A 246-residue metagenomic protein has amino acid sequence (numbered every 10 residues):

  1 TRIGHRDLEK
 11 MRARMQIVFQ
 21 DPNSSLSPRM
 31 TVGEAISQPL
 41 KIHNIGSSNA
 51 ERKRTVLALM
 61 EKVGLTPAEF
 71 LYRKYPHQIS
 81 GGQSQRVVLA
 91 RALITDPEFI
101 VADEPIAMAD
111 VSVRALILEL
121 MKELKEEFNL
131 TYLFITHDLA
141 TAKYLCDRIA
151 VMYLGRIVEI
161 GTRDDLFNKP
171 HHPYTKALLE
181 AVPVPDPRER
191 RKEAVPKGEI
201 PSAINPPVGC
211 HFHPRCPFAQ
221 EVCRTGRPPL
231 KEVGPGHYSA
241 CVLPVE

Functional and structural regions predicted by a protein language model:
T1-Q16, I42, N49, D165-P170 (+1 more regions): ABC ATPase NBD coupling module
I36, L89, V113, I117: Hydrophobic anchor residue at the start of the ABC signature
A50-F70, L179-E180: Conserved ABC ATPase "signature" region
T66-E69, T162-E246: Short catalytic/signature loops enriched in Gly
K74-I79, Q83: Conserved ABC ATPase signature
I94-E98: A short, proline-enriched helix->beta-strand linker immediately N-terminal to the Walker B motif in ABC-type P-loop
A109, V113-R191: P-loop NTP-binding/switch modules centered on Walker-like glycine-rich loops
